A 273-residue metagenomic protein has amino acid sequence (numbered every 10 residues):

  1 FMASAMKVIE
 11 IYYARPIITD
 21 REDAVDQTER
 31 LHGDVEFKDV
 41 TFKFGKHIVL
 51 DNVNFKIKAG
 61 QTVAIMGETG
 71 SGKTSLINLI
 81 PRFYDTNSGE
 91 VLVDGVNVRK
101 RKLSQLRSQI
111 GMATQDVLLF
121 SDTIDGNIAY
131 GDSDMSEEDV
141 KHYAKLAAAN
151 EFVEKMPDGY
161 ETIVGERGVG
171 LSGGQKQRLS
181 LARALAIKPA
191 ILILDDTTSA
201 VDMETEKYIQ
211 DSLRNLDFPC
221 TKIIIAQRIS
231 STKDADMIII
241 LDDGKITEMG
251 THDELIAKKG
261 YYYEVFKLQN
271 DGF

Functional and structural regions predicted by a protein language model:
F1-I11: Cytosolic ends of transmembrane helices, especially the final helix of ABC transmembrane type-1 domains
Y13, I18-F273: ABC-type nucleotide-binding domain
